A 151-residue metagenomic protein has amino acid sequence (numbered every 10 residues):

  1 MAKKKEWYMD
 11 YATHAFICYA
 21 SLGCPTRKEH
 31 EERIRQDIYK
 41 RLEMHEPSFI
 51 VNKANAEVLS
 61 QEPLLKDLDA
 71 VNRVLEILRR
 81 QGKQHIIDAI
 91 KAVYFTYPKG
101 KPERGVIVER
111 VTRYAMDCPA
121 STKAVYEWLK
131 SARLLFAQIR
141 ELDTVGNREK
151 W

Functional and structural regions predicted by a protein language model:
M1-Q81, Q138-W151: N-terminal interaction/assembly modules
E76, R80, A115-E127: Short, charged/polar micro-motifs that form catalytic or ligand-binding hotspots
R79, Y94-P98: Short alpha-helix boundary/capping elements
A89-I90: A short pre-motif secondary-structure segment
V93-Y94, L129: A general structural motif at alpha-helix termini
Y97-S121: Helix-turn-helix DNA-binding module
S121-D143: DNA major-groove recognition helices of helix-turn-helix
